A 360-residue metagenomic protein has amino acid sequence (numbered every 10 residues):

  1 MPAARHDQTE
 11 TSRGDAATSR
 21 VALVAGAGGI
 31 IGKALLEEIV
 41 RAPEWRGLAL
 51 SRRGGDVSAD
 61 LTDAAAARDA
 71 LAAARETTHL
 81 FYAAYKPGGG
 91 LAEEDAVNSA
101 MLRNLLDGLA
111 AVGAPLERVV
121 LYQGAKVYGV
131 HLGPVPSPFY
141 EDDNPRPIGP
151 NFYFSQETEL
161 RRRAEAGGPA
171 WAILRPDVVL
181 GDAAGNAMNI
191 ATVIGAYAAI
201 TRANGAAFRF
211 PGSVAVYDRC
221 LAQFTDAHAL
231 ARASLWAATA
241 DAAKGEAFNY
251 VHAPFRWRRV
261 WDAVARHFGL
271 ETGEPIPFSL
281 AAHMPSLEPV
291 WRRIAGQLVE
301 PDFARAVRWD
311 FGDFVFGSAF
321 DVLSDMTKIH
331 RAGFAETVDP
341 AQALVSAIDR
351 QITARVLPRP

Functional and structural regions predicted by a protein language model:
P2-E10, F311, F316-P360: Amphipathic terminal alpha-helices
S19-A42: N-terminal Rossmann NAD(P)H-binding glycine-rich loop of SDR-like oxidoreductase domains
G54-N104: NAD(P)H-binding glycine-rich loop region in Rossmannoid oxidoreductase-like domains and their noncatalytic homologs
T78-Y82, E93, A100-F152: Conserved Rossmann-fold NAD(P)-dependent oxidoreductase catalytic core, especially the SDR/UDP-sugar
R146-D177, D182: Active-site Tyr-X1-5-Lys
G167, G181-A199, W236-F248: Glycine/proline-rich active-site loop of Rossmann-fold NAD(P)-dependent oxidoreductases
N189-V193, S213-A238, G245-E246: Substrate-positioning beta->alpha
A233-G312, D325-T327, R331, I348-R355 (+1 more regions): Mid/C-terminal beta-alpha module of Rossmann-like enzyme folds, strongest in SDR-family dehydrogenases/epimerases
